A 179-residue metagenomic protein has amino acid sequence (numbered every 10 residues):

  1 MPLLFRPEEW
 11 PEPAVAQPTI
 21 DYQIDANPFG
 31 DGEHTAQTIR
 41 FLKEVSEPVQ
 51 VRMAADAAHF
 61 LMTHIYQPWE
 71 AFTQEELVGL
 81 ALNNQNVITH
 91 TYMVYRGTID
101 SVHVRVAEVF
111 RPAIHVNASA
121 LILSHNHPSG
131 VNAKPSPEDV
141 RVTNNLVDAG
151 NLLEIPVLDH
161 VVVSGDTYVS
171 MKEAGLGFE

Functional and structural regions predicted by a protein language model:
P2-K43, T63, Q85, Y95-E179: Active-site-proximal loop/helix of nucleotide/amide-processing enzymes and allied scaffolds
V45-P112: Glycine-rich, small/polar surface segments that engage phosphate groups of diverse ligands
